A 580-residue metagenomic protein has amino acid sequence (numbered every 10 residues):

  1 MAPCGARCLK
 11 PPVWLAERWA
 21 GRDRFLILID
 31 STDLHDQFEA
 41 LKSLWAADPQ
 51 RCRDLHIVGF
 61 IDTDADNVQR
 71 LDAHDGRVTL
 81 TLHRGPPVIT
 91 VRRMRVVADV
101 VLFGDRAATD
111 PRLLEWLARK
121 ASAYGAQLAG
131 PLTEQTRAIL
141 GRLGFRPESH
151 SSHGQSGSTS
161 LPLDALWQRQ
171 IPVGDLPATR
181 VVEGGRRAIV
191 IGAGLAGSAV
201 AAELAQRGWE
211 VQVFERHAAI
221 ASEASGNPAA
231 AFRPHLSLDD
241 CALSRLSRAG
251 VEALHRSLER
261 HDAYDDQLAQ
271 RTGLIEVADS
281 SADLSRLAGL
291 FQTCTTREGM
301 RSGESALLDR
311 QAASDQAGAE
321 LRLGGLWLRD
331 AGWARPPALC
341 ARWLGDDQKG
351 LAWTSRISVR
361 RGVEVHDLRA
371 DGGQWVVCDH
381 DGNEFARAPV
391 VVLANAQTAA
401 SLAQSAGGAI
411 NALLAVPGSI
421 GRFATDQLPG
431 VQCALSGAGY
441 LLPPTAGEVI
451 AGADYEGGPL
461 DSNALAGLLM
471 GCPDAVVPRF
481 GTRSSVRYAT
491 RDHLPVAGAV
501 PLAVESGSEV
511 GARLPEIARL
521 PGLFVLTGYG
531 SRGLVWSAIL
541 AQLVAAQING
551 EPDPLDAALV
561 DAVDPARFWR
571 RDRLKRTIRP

Functional and structural regions predicted by a protein language model:
A6-V68: SAM cofactor-binding core of SAM-dependent methyltransferases, primarily the Rossmann-like beta-alpha-beta module
T63-R93: S-adenosyl-L-methionine
A107-A165: C-terminal substrate-binding/active-site "lid" region of AdoMet-derived donor-dependent transferases
Q168-E183, I189-R207, R216-H217, A224-L236 (+3 more regions): Active-site substrate-recognition segment that forms the wall of the catalytic cavity or substrate channel
A229-A313: Dinucleotide-binding Rossmann-like beta1-alpha1 core, especially the glycine-rich loop that anchors the ADP
L238, D266-E276, S302-S355, D454-E456 (+1 more regions): Helix-loop-beta segment of a Rossmann-like dinucleotide-binding subdomain
L326-D381, F385-V390, A394, T398-A400: Helical element adjacent to the flavin cofactor pocket in flavoenzyme catalytic cores
A475-P580: C-terminal catalytic lobe of FAD-dependent flavoproteins
